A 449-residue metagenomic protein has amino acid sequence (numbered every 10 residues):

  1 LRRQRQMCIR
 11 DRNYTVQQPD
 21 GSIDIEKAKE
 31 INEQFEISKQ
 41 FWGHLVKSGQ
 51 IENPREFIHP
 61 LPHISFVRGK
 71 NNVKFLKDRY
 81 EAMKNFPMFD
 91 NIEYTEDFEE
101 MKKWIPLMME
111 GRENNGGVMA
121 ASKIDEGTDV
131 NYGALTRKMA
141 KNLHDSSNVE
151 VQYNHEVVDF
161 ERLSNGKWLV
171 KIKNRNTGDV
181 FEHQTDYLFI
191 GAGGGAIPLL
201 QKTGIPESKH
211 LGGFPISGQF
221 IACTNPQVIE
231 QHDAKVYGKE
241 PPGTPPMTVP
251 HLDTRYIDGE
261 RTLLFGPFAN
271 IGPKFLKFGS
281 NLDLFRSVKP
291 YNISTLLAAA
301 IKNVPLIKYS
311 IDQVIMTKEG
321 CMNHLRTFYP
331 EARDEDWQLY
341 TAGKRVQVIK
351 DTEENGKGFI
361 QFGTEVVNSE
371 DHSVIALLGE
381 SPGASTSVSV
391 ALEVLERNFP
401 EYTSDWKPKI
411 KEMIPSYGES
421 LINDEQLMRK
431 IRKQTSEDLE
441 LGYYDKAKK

Functional and structural regions predicted by a protein language model:
R2-I9: Short, small-residue-biased leader/transition segments that mark boundaries at the very start of proteins
R10-Q17, E207-A234: Central beta-strand plus flanking loop segment that forms part of the substrate or channel wall within the catalytic
D11-W104, T262, K274, L282-D283: Dinucleotide-binding Rossmann-like beta1-alpha1 core, especially the glycine-rich loop that anchors the ADP
E30-S38, R68-F75, S122-N142, Q152 (+3 more regions): Short beta-strand to alpha-helix junction loop
P54-F66, K103-S147, L169, P305-Y309 (+1 more regions): Helix-loop-beta segment of a Rossmann-like dinucleotide-binding subdomain
A120-E126, A134, F275-D405: C-terminal catalytic lobe of FAD-dependent flavoproteins
A120-Y187, S385-N398: Helical element adjacent to the flavin cofactor pocket in flavoenzyme catalytic cores
I190-I205: Flavin (primarily FAD) binding-site architecture
